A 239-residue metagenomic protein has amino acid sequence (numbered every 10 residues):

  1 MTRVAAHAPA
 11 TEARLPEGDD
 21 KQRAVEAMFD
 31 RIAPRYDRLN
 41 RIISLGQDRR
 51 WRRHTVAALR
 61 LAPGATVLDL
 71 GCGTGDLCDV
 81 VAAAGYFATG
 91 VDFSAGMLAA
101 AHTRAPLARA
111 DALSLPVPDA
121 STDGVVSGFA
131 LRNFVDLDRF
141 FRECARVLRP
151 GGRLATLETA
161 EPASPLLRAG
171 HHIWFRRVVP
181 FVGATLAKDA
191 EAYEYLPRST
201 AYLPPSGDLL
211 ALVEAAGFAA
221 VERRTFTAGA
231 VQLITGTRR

Functional and structural regions predicted by a protein language model:
M1-R35, F175: N-terminal, positively charged/glycine-rich alpha-helical extensions of SAM-dependent methyltransferases
R23, L157, E161-L212, A216 (+1 more regions): C-terminal alpha-helical "lid/dimerization" subdomain adjacent to the S-adenosyl-L-methionine
R35-R38, L45-P63: Conserved alpha-helix/loop element of class I SAM-dependent methyltransferases that forms part of the SAM/SAH-binding
Y36, V125-V126: Hydrophobic beta-strand segment of the Class I
T66-L115: Class I SAM-dependent methyltransferase SAM/SAH-binding core
L113-G124: A short acidic, Gly/Pro-enriched loop at the edge of an enzyme's catalytic core that lines a small-molecule cofactor
D138-P150: A short glycine-rich, Lys/Arg-flanked "PGG" loop and its adjoining helix->strand segment in the class I
A219, T225-R239: Core SAM-dependent methyltransferase catalytic element
